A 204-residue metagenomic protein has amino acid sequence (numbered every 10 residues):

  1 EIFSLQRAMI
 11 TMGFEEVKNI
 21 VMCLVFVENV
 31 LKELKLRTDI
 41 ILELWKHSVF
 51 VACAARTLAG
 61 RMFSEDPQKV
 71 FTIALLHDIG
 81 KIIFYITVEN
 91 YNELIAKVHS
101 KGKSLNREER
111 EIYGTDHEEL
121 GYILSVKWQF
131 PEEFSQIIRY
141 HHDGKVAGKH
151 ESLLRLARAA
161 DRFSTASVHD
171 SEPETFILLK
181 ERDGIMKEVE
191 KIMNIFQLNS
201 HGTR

Functional and structural regions predicted by a protein language model:
S4-T11, K69: Generic detector of contiguous secondary-structure segments
A8-V30, L75-N90: Hydrophobic, amphipathic alpha-helical faces that serve as interaction scaffolds
K32-L42, C53-R56, G60-R204: Metal-dependent nucleotide-binding catalytic modules
